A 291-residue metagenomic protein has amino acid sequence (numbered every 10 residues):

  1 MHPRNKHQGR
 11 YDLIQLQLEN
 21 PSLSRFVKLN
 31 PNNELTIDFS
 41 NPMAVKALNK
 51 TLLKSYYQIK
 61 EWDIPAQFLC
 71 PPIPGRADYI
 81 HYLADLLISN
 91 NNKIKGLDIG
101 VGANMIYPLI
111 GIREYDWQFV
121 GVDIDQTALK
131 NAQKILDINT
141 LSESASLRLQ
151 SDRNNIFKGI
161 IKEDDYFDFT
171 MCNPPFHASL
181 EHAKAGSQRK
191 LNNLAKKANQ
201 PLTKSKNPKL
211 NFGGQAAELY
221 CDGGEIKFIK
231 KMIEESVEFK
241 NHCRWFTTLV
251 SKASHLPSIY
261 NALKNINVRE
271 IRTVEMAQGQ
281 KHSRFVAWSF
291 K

Functional and structural regions predicted by a protein language model:
M1-C70: N-terminal auxiliary segments of SAM/dcSAM-dependent transferases
A44, P71-R76, C221-F228: Phosphate/oxyanion-binding active-site loops and adjacent basic polyanion-contact surfaces
L52-Y56, P74-K95: Conserved alpha-helix/loop element of class I SAM-dependent methyltransferases that forms part of the SAM/SAH-binding
N91-A103, V120: Conserved class I S-adenosyl-L-methionine
A103-W117: Conserved SAM-binding loop of SAM-dependent methyltransferases across substrates and taxa, primarily the Class I
I124-Q126, I138-T273: S-adenosylmethionine
A132-Q133: Conserved SAM-binding loop
Q280-F290: Helix-rich interaction surfaces within compact, conserved domain-sized segments that mediate assembly or partner
